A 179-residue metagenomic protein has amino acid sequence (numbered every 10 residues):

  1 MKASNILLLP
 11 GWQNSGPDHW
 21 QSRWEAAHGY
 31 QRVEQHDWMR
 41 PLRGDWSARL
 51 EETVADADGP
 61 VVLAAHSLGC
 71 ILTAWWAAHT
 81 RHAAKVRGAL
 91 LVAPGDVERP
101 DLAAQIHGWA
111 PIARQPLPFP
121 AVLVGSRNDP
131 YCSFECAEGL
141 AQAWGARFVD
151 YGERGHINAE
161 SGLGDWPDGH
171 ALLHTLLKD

Functional and structural regions predicted by a protein language model:
K2-G59: Active-site catalytic motif of lipid deacylating hydrolases and related acyltransferases
G11, E34-W38, A89-R99: Active-site nucleophile loop of the alpha/beta-hydrolase fold
G16, P130-C136: Conserved alpha/beta-hydrolase "acid-adjacent" motif
Q31, Q142-N158: Catalytic histidine neighborhood in serine/cysteine hydrolases with alpha/beta-hydrolase-type architecture
V62-L63, A89: Conserved alpha/beta-hydrolase fold motif
L63-A74: Gly/Ala-rich beta-loop-alpha elbow adjacent to hydrolase catalytic centers
L117, V122-G125, D129: Short beta-strand/loop motif that positions the catalytic acidic residue of the alpha/beta-hydrolase fold
A159-H174: Post-His helix in hydrolase/transferase enzymes
